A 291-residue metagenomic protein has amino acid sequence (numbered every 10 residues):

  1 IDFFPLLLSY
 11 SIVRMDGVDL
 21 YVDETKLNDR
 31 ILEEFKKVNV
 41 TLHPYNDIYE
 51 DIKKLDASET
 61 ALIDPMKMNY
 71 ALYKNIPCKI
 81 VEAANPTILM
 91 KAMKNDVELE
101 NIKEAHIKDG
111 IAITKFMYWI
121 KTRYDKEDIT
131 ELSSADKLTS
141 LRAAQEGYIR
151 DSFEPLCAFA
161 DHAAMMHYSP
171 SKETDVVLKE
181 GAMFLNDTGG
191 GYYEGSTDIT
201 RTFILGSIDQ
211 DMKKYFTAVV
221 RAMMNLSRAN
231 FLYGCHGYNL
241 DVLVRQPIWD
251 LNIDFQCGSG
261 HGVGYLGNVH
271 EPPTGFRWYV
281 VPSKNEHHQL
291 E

Functional and structural regions predicted by a protein language model:
I1-E291: Active-site neighborhoods and metal-handling regions in enzymes and metal-associated proteins
